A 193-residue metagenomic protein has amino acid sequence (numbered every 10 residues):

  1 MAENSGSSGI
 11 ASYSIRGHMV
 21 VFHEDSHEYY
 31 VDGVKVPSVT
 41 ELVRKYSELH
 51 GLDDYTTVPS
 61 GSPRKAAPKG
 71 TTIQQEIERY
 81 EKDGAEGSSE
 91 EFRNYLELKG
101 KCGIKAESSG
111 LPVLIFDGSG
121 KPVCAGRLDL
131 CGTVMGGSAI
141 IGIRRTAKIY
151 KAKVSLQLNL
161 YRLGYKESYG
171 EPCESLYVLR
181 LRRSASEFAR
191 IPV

Functional and structural regions predicted by a protein language model:
M1-A125: Metal-dependent nuclease catalytic cores that hydrolyze phosphodiester bonds in DNA/RNA, characterized by
V113-V193: Nucleic-acid nuclease catalytic cores
